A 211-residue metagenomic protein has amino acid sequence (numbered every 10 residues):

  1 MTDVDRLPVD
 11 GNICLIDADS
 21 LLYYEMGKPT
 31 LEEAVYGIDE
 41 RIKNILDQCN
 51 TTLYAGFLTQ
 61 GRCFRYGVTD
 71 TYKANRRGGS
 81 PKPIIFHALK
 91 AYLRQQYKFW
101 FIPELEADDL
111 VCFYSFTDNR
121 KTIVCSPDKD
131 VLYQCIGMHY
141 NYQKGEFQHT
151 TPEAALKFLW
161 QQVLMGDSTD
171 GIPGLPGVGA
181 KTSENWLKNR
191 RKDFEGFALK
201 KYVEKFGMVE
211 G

Functional and structural regions predicted by a protein language model:
M1-A91: Domain-level signal for Mg2+-assisted phosphodiester chemistry and nucleotide/NA-binding surfaces in nucleic-acid
T2-D5, C49, N75-G211: Extended two-metal-dependent nuclease catalytic cores across DNA- and RNA-processing enzymes
